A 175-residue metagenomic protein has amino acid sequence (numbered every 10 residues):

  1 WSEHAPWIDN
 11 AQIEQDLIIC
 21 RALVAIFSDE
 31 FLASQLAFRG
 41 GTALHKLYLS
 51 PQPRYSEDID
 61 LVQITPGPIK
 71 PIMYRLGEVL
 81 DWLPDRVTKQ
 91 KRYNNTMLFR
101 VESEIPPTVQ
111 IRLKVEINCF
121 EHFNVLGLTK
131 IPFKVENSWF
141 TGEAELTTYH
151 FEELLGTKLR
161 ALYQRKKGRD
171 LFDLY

Functional and structural regions predicted by a protein language model:
W1-Y175: Compositionally biased terminal segments of proteins
